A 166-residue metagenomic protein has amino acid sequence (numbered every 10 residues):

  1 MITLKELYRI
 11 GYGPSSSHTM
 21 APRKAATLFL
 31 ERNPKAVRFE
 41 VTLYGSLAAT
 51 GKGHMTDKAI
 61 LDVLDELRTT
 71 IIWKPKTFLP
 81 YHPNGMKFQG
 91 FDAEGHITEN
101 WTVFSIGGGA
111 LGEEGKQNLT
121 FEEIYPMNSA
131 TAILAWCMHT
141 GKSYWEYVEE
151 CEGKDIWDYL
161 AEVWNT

Functional and structural regions predicted by a protein language model:
M1-I10, E40-V41: Short, hydrophobic/aliphatic alpha-helical segments
Y8-A26: Conserved phosphate/anionic-ligand binding catalytic regions in large, soluble enzymes, centered on
Y12-S16, S46, T50, G153 (+1 more regions): Hydrophobic alpha-helical scaffolding
T19-R23, H54, K154-W157, A161: Electropositive phosphate-/nucleotide-binding environments in soluble metabolic enzymes
P22-F29, I60, L64: Buried hydrophobic packing segments
F29-E40: Phosphate-handling active-site elements
R38-K74, P83: A structural-propensity feature for long, helix-poor, extended segments
T69-T166: C-terminal regulatory domains involved in ligand/effector binding and gene-expression control
